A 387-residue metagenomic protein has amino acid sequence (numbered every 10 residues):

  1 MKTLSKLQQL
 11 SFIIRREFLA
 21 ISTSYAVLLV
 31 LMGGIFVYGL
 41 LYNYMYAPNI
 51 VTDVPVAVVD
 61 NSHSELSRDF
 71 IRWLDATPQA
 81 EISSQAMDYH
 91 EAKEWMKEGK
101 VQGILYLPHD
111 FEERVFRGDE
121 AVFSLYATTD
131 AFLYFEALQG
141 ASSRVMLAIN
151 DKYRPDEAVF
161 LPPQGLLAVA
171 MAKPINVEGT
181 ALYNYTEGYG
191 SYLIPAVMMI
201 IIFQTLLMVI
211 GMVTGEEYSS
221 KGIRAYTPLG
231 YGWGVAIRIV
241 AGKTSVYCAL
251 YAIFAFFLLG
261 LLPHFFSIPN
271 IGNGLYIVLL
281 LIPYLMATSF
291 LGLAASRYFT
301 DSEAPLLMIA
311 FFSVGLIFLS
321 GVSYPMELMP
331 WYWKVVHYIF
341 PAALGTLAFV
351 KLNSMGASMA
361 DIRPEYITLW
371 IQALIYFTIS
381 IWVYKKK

Functional and structural regions predicted by a protein language model:
M1-Y189: Extracytoplasmic/periplasmic domains immediately adjacent to an N-terminal transmembrane anchor in multi-pass membrane
L7, S11-R15, S191, G232-S245 (+4 more regions): Alpha-helical membrane-protein architecture signal
R15, I21, V213-P228, T368-K387: Junction motif at the cytosolic side of a transmembrane helix
E17, I21-L28, I201, G242-C248 (+2 more regions): Loop-to-transmembrane-helix entry motif
L40, T180-L262: Hydrophobic alpha-helical transmembrane segments of multi-pass membrane transport proteins
Y42, H63, A249, G260 (+1 more regions): Membrane-spanning alpha-helical segments of multipass transporters and channels
L105, G140, M208-E216, S289-R297 (+1 more regions): Short helix-terminus and kink motifs of transmembrane alpha helices, predominantly at the cytoplasmic interface
D119-A137, M212, G292-V314: Cytoplasmic juxtamembrane interface segments
